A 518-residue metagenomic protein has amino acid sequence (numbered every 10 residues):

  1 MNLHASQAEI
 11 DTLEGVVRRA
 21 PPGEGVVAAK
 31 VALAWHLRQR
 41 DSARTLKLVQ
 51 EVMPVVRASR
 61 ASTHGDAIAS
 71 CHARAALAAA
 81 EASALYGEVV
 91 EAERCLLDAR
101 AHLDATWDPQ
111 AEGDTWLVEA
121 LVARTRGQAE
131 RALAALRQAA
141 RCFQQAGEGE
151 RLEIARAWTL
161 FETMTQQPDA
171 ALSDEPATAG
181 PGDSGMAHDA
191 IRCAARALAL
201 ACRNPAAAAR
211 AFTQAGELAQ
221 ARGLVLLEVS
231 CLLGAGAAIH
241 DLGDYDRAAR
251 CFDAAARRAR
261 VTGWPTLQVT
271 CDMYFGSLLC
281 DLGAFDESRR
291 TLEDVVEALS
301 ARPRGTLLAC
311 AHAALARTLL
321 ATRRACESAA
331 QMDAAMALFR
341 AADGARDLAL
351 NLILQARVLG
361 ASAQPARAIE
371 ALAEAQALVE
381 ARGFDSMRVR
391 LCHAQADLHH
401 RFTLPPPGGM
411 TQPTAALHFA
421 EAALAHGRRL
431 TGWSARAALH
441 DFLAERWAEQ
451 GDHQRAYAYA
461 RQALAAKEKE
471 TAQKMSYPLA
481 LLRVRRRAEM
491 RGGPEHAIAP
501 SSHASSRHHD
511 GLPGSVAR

Functional and structural regions predicted by a protein language model:
M1-Q39, K47-Q50, S70: N-terminal leader/linker segments that initiate helical-solenoid repeat arrays
S6, G23, S42-A43, V89 (+16 more regions): TPR-repeat structural position
G15-R18, Q50-A61, L97-W107, R137-G147 (+8 more regions): Amphipathic alpha-helical segments of tetratricopeptide repeats
A28-S42, C71-E88, A111-G127, R151-Q167 (+8 more regions): Tandem amphipathic alpha-helical repeat scaffolds
A61-S62, R401-T414: Intrinsically disordered, low-complexity Ser/Thr- and acidic-rich flexible linkers and loops, especially at boundaries
R131-A199, R203-R210, Q214-S230, W264: Solenoidal tandem-repeat scaffolds enriched in leucines and small polar residues
W433, E449-L512, V516: Hydrophobic positions within repeat-based interaction scaffolds
